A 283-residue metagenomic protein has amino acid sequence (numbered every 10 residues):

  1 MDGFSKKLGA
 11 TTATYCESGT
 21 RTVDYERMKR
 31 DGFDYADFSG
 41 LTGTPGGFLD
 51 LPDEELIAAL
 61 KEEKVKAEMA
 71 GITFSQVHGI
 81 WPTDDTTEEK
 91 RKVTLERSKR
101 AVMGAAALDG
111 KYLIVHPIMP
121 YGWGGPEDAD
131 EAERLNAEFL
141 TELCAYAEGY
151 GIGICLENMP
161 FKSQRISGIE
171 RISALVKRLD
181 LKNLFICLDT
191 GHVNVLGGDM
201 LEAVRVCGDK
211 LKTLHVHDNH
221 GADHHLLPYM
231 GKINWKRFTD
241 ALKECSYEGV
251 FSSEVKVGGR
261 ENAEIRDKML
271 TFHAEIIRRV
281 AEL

Functional and structural regions predicted by a protein language model:
M1-G9, S18-D34, D109, I166-L283: Histidine-acidic metal/acid-base catalytic patches
M1-K111, T141, N183, D267-L283: N-terminal pre-domain/capping segments
A10-T12, L49-L51, T87-E89, E127-E131 (+3 more regions): Short, contiguous strand/loop micro-motifs
T14-C16, G40-T42, W81-T83, M119-Y121 (+4 more regions): Active-site-proximal loop/turn and secondary-structure-junction residues that shape catalytic pockets, frequently
D37, Q76, I114, C155 (+2 more regions): Conserved beta-strand positions in the central sheet of alpha/beta enzyme cores
T44-L49, T83-T87, Y121-E127, V195 (+2 more regions): A short acidic, helix-capping loop that chelates divalent metal ions and anchors anionic groups
K61, K66-M69, T83-I186, V195 (+1 more regions): Active-site acidic/histidine proton-transfer and metal-coordination neighborhood in alpha/beta enzyme cores
